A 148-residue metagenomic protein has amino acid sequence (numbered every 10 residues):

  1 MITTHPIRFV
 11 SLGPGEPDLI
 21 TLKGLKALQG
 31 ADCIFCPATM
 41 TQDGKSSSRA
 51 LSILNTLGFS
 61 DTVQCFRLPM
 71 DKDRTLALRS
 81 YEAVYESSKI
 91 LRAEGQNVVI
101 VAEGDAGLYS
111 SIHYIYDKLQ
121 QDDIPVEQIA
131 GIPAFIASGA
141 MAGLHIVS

Functional and structural regions predicted by a protein language model:
M1, A27-G30, E86-Q96: Glycine-rich phosphate/diphosphate-binding loops that line cofactor/substrate pockets in enzymes
M1-F66: Glycine-rich, flexible N-terminal cofactor/catalytic loop recognition
P6-V10, Q96-I100, V126: Generic beta-sheet signal
I20, L76-K89: Glycine-rich, highly charged phosphate/nucleotide-binding loops
C36-P37, C65, I100-A102, Q128-G131: General beta-strand structural signal in soluble alpha/beta enzymes
L54, E82, G143-V147: Short, hinge-like loop/turn segments at secondary-structure boundaries
L68-L78: Glycine-rich phosphate-binding "P-loop"
G104-S148: Class I SAM-dependent methyltransferase SAM-binding "motif I" and its flanking Rossmann-like core
